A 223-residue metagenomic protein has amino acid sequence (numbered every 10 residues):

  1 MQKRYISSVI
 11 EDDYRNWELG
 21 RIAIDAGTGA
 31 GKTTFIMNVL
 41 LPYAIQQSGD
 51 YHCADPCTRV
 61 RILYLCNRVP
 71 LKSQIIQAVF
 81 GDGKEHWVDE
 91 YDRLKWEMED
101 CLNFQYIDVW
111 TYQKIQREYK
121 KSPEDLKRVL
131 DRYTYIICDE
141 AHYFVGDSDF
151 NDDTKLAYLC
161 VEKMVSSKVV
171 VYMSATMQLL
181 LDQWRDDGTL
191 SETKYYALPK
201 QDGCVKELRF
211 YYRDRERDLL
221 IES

Functional and structural regions predicted by a protein language model:
S8-W17, A23, F35-Q46, K206-S223: Conserved interdomain hinge at the start of the Helicase C-terminal
L19-A23, R61-L63, Y106-I107, Y135: Residue-level preference for the first positions of well-ordered beta-strands
T28, F35, L40, T58-G83 (+1 more regions): Conserved Walker A/P-loop ATP-binding site and its immediately adjacent core in helicase/helicase-like ATPase domains
P42-I62: Post-Walker A helix-loop "phosphate-sensing" segment adjacent to the P-loop in P-loop NTPases
Y64, D108-T111, I137, K168-A175: Structural recognition of the conserved hydrophobic beta-strand(s) that form the central parallel beta-sheet of P-loop
V79-D125: Inter-Walker segment of RecA-like/P-loop motor cores
K127-E162, V169: SF2 helicase catalytic motif II
L179-S223: Interdomain hinge/linker at the junction between the two RecA-like core domains of SF2 helicases
